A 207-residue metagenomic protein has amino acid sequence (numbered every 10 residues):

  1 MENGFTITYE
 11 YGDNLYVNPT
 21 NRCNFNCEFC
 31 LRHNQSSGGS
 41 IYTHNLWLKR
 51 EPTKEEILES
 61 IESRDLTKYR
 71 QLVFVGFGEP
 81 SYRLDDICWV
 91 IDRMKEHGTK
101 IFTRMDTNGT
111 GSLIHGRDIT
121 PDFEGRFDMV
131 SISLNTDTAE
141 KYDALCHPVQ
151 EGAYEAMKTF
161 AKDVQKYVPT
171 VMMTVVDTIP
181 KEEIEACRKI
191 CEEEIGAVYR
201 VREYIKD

Functional and structural regions predicted by a protein language model:
E2-G4, L58-I61, G116-T120: A generic local structural motif
E2-T53: Canonical Radical SAM [4Fe-4S] cluster-binding loop centered on the CxxxCxxC motif and its immediate flanking residues
Y9-Y11, R64-K68, E124-G125: Flexible, charged surface loops at secondary-structure boundaries
Y16, Q71-V75, R104: Short, conserved beta-strand segments within well-ordered enzyme catalytic domains that often line or immediately flank
P19, F77-G78: Short acidic donor-binding/metal-coordinating loop in glycosyltransferase active sites
Q35-Y42, K68-L72, T138-K141: Short, basic/glycine-rich phosphate-binding loops at helix/coil junctions that contact nucleotide phosphates
E51-F77: Short Fe-S-cluster ligation motifs
P80-D207: Conserved AdoMet/S-adenosylmethionine-binding subsite of the radical SAM
